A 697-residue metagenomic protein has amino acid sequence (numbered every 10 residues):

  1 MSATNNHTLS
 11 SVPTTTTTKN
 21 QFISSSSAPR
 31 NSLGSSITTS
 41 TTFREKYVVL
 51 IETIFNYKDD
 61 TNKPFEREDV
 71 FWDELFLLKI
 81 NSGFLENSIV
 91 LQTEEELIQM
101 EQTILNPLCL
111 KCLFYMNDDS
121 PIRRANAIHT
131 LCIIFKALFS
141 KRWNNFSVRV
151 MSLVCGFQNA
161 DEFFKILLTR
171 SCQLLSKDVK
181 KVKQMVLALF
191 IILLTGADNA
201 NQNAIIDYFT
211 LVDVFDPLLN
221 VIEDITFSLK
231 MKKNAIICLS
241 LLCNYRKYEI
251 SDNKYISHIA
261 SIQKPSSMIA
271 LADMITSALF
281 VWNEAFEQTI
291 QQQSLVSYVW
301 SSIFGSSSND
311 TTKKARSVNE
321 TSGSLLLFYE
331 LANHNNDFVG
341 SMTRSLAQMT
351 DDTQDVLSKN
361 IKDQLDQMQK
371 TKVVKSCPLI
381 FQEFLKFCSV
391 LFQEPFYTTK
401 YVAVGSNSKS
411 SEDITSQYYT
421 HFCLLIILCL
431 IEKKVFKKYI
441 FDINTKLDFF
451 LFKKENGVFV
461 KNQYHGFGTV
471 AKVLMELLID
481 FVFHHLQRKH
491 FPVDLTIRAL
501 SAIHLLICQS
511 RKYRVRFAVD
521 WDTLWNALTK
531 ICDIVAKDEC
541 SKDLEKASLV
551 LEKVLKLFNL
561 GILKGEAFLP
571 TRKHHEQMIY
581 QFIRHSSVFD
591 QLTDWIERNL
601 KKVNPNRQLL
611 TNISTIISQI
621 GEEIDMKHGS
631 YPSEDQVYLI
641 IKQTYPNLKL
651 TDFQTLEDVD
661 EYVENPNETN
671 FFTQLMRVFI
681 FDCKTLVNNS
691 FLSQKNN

Functional and structural regions predicted by a protein language model:
S2-P13, K19-I290, S294: Long amphipathic alpha-helical scaffold regions
A3, S11-V12, S25-A28, L33-S36 (+7 more regions): Compositionally biased regions
S26, D59, L75, I80 (+5 more regions): Prokaryotic Sec-type signal peptides and long signal-anchor helices with extended Leu/Ile/Val-rich h-regions
S36-Y47, D60-D73, L77, L97-E101 (+27 more regions): Helix-start/N-cap signature of alpha-helical segments
N56-D60, I80-M100, F114, D118 (+18 more regions): Flexible helix-coil junctions and inter-repeat linker/turn elements that act as hinges within alpha-solenoid scaffolds
H129, I133, A188, I192 (+9 more regions): Residue-level signature of alpha-solenoid helical repeat scaffolds
F139-V148, N199-F459: Alpha-helical repeat/alpha-solenoid scaffolds of the HEAT/ARM/MIF4G superfamily and closely related elongated all-alpha
L385, S389-F396, K400-N697: Eukaryotic scaffolding regions of large macromolecular assemblies
